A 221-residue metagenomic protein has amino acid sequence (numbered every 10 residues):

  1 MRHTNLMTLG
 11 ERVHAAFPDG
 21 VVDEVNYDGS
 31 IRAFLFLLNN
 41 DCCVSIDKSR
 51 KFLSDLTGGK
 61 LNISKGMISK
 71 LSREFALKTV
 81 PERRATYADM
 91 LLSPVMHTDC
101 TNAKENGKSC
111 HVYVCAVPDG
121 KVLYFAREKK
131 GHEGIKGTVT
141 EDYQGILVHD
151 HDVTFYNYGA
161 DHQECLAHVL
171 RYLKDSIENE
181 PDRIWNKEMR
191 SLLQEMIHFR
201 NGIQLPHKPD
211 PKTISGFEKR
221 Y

Functional and structural regions predicted by a protein language model:
H3-L6, G10-Y221: Catalytic center-proximal scaffold of phosphoryl-transfer enzymes
